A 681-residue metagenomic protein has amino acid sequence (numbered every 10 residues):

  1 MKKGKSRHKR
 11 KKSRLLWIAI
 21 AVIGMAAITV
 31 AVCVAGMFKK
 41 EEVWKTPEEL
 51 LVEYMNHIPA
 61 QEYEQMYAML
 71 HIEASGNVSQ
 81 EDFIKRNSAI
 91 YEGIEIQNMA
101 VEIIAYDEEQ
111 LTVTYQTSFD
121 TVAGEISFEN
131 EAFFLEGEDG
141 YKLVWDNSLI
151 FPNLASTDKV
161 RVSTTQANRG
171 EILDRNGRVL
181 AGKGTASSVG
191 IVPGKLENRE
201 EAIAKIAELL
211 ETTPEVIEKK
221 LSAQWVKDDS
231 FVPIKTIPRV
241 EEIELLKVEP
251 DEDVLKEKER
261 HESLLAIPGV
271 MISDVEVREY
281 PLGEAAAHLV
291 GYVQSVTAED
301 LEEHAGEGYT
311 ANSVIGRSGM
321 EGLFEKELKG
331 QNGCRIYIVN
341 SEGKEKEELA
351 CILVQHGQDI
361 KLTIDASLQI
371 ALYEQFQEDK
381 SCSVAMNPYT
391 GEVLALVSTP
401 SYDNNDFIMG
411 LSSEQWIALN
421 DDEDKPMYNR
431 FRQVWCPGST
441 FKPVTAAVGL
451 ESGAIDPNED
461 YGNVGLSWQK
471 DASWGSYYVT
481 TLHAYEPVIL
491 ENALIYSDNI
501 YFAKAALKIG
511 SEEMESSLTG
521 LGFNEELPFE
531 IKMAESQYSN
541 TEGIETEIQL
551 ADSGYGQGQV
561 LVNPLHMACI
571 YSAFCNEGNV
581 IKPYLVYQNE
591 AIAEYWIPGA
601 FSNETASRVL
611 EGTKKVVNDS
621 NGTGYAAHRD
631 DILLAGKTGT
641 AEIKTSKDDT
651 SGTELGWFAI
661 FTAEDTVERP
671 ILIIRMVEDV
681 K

Functional and structural regions predicted by a protein language model:
M1-L15: N-terminal Lys/Arg-rich, disordered targeting/topogenic segments
R14-N56, A60: Short, low-complexity N-terminal intrinsically disordered segments enriched in polar/charged residues
V43, E49-E53, Y63-L111: Short solvent-exposed beta->alpha transition segments
K45-E49, H57-E64, E73-E81, A167 (+15 more regions): Soluble non-cytosolic domains of exported or imported proteins
E48-N56, E64-A68, K85, E200-E208 (+21 more regions): Solvent-exposed, polar/charged alpha-helical surfaces in well-ordered, non-transmembrane soluble domains, broadly
R86-C382, Y402-P426, V434: Extracytoplasmic/periplasmic proteins that interact with beta-lactams or build/remodel peptidoglycan
V339-L349, Y389-S439, V444-R675, V680: Beta-lactam-recognizing serine transpeptidase/beta-lactamase-like catalytic domain environment
S383-P388: Short hydrophobic alpha-helical segments used for membrane anchoring or interfacial signaling
